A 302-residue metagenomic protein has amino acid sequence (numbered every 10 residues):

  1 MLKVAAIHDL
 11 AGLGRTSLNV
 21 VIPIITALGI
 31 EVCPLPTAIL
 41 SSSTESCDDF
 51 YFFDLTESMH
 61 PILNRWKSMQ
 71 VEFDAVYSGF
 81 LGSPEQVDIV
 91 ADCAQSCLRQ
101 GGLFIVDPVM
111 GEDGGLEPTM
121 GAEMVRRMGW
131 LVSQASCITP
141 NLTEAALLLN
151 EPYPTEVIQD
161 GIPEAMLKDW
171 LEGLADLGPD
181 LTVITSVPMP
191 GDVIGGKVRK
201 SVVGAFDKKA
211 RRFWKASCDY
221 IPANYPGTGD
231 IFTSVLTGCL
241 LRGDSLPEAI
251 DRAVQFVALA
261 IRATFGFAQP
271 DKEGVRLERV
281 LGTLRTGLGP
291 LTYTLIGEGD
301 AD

Functional and structural regions predicted by a protein language model:
M1-F52, G287, T294-D302: Glycine-rich phosphate/adenosyl-contacting loop at the front of the ribokinase-like
G12, R212-G227: Short pre-catalytic strand/loop immediately N-terminal to key active-site residues, enriched for Gly-Thr
F50-S68: Glycine-rich, highly charged phosphate/nucleotide-binding loops
S96-F104, L177-D180: A short helix->loop->beta-strand "cap" motif at the edges of active sites that frequently abuts
P118-F213: Conserved phosphate/ATP/ADP-binding segment of small-molecule kinases
R212-W214, C239-V254: Phosphate-handling active-site elements
N224-L246: Short, small-residue alpha-helix embedded
P247-D302: Charged C-terminal helix
